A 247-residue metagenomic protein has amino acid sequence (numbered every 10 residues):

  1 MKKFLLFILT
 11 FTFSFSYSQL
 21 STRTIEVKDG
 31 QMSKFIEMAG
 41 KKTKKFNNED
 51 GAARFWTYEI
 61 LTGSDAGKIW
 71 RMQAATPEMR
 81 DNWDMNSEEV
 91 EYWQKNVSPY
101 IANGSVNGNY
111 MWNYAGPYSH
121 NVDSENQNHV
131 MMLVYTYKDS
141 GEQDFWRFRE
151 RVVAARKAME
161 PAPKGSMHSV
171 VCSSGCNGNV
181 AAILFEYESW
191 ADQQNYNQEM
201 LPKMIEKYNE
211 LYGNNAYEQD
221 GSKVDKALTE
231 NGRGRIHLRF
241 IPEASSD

Functional and structural regions predicted by a protein language model:
M1-L20: Bacterial Sec-dependent N-terminal signal peptides
Y17-D247: Short S/T/G/P-rich N-terminal loop/turn motif that feeds into the first structured element of a domain
